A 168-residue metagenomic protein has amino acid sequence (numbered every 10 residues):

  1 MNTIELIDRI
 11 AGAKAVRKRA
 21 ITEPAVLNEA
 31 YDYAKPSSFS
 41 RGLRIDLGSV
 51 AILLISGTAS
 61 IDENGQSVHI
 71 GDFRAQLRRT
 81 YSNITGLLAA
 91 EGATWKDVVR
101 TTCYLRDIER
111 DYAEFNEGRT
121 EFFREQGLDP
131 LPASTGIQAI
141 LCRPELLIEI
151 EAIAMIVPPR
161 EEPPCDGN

Functional and structural regions predicted by a protein language model:
M1-S82, G86-R100, L105-N168: N-terminal presequence-like segments and the immediate start of the first folded domain
